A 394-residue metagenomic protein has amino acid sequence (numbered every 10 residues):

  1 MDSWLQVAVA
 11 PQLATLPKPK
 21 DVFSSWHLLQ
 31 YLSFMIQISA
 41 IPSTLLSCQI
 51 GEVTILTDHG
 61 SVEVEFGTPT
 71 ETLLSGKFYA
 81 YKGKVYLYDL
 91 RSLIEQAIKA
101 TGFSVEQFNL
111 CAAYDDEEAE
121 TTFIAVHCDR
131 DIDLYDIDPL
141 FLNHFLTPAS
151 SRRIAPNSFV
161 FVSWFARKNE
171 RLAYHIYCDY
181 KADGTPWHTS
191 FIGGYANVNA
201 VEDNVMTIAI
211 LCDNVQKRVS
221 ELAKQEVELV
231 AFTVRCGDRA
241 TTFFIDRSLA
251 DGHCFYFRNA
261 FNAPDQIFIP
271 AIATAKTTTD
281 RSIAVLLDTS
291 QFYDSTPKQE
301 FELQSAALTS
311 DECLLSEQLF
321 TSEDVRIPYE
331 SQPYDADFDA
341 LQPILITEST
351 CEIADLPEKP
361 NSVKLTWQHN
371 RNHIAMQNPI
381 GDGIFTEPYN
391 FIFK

Functional and structural regions predicted by a protein language model:
W4-P11, L16-S24, L29-G252: Preference for solvent-exposed, low-hydrophobicity sequence contexts
S33-S39, S43, F161-K168, H175-Y180 (+3 more regions): Extracellular/virion structural assembly segments
